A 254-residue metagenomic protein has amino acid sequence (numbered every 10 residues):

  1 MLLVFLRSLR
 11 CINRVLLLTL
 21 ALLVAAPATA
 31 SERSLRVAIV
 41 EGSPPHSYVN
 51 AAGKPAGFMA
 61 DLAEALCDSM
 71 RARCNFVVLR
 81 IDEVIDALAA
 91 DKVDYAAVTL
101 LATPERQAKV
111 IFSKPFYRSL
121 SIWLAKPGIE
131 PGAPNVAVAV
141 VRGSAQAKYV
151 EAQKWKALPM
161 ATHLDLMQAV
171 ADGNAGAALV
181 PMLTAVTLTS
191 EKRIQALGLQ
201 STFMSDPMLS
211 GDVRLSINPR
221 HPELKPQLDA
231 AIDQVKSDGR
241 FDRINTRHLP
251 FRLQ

Functional and structural regions predicted by a protein language model:
N13-A25: Bacterial N-terminal signal peptides
S31-L100, P104, A108: Extracytoplasmic small-molecule ligand-binding "clamshell" domains of the periplasmic binding protein/Venus flytrap
V40-G42, Y117-I122, S190-D233, L249-Q254: Periplasmic-binding protein-like
E41-P44, G53-D68, L101, I122-Q168 (+1 more regions): Bilobed "Venus flytrap"/periplasmic-binding protein-like clamshell domains and structurally analogous long
G57-M70, G128-I129, A133-Q146, S210-R252: Extended ligand-binding regions for polar small-molecule ligands
D68, V77-V78, D82-Y95, A152 (+2 more regions): Short helices/loops that flank or line small-molecule/ion binding pockets
R73, L79, Y149-D165, A196-G198 (+1 more regions): Ligand-binding clefts/hinges and TM-proximal coupling segments of bilobed small-molecule sensing domains
E83-D86, L100-A108, G176-L209: A ligand-binding cleft/hinge motif common to bilobed small-molecule-binding domains
